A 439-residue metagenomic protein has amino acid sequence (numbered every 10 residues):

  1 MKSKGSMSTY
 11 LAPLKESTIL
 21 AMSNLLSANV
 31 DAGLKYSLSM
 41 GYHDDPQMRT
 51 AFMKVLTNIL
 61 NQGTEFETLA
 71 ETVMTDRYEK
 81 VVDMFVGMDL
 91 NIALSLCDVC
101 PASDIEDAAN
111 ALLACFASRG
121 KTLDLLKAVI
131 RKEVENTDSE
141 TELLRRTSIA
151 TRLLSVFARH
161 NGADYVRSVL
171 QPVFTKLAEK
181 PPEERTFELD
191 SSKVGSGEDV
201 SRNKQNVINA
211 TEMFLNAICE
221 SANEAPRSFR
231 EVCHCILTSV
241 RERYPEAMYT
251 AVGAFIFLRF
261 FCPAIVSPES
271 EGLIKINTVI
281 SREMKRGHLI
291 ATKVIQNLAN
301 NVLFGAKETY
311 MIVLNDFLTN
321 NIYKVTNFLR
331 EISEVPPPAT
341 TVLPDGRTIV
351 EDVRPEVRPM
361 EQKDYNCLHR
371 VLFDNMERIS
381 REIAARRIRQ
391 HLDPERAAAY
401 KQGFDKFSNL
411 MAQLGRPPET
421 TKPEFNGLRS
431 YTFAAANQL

Functional and structural regions predicted by a protein language model:
M1-L439: Extended alpha-helical scaffold/tether regions of large eukaryotic proteins that assemble membrane-trafficking
